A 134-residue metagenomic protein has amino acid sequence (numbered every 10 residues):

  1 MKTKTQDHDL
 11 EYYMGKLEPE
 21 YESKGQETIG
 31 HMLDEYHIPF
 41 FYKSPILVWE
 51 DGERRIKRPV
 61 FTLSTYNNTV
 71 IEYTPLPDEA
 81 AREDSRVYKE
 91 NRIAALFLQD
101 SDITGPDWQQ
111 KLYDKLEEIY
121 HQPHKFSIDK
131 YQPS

Functional and structural regions predicted by a protein language model:
M1-S134: Nucleic-acid endo/exonuclease domains
